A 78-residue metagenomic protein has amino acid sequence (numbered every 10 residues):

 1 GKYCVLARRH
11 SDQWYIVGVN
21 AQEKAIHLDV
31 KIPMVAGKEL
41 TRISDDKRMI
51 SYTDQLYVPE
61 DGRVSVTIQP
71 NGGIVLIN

Functional and structural regions predicted by a protein language model:
G1-A36, N71-I77: Carbohydrate-binding surface patches
C4, S11, S44, S51 (+1 more regions): Generic serine detector
K31-V35, I43-S44, P59, T67-Q69: A structural detector for beta-sheet-dominated domains
R42-D61: Solvent-exposed beta-strand/loop surfaces of large extracellular or lumenal domains
Q55-N78: C-terminal beta-strand-rich structural cap/linker in extracellular carbohydrate-active enzymes
